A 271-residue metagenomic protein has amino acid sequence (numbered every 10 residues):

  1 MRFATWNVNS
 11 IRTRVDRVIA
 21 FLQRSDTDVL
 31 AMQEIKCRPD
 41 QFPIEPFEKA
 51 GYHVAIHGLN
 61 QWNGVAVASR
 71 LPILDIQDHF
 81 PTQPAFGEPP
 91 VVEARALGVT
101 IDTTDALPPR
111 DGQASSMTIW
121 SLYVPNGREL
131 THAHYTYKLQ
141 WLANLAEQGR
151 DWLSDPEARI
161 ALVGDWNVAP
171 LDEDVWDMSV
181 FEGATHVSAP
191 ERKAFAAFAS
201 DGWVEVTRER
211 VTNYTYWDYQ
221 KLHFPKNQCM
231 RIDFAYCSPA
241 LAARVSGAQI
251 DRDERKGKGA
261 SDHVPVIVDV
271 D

Functional and structural regions predicted by a protein language model:
M1-S10, S115-T131, H263: Active-site-proximal beta-strand elements of phosphoester/diester hydrolases
F3-N7, L22-D40, I119, Q148-D172 (+3 more regions): Active-site beta-strand/loop signature of hydrolases that rely on acidic residues for catalysis
R12-Q23: Short, acidic/polar
I35-R38, F42-E129: Structured beta-strand-rich core segments of catalytic domains in phosphoester-bond hydrolases
A50-G51, W141-I232: Metal-dependent phosphoesterases centered on the DNase I-like endonuclease/exonuclease/phosphatase
Q61-I76, H223-R244, V270: Conserved beta strand-loop-helix elements of the APE1-like EEP
P81-G87, V124-A143, V180-G183: Surface-exposed cleft-lining segments at the edges of enzyme active sites
Q249-D271: Surface polyanion/phosphate-binding segment centered on an Asp-His-Pro turn
